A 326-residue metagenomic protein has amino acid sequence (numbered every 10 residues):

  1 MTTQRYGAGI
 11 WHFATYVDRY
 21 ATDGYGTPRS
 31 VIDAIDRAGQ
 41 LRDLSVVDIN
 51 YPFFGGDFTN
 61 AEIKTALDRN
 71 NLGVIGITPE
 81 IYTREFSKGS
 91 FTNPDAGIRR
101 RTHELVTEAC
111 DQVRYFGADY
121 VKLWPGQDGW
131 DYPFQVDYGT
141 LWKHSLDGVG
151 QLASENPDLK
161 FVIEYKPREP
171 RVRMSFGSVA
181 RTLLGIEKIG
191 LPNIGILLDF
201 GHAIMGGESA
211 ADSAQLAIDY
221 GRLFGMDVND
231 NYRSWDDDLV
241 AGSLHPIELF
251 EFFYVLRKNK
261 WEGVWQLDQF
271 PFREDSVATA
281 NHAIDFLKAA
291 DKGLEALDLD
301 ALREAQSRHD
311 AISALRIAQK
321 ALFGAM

Functional and structural regions predicted by a protein language model:
M1-E108, R114, L191, K288-M326: N-terminal pre-domain/capping segments
Q4-I10, S45-I49, V74-P79, V121-L123 (+4 more regions): Hydrophobic faces of well-ordered beta-strands that scaffold small-molecule active sites in alpha/beta enzyme cores
W11-F13, N50-F54, P79-Y82, G126-D128 (+4 more regions): Active-site beta-loop-alpha junctions enriched in small/polar residues
A14-R29, N93, V136, V172-L183 (+4 more regions): Gly/Pro-rich active-site loop or hairpin
I32-G39, N60-L67, V106-C110, L146-A153 (+4 more regions): Generic structural signal for well-ordered alpha-helices, preferentially at hydrophobic/aromatic core positions
L41-L44, F116, N156, N259: Structural motif
R69, G73, E85-G195, M205 (+1 more regions): Active-site acidic/histidine proton-transfer and metal-coordination neighborhood in alpha/beta enzyme cores
R257, W261-Q266, F270, E295-A305: Substrate-binding cleft of secreted/luminal carbohydrate-active enzymes
